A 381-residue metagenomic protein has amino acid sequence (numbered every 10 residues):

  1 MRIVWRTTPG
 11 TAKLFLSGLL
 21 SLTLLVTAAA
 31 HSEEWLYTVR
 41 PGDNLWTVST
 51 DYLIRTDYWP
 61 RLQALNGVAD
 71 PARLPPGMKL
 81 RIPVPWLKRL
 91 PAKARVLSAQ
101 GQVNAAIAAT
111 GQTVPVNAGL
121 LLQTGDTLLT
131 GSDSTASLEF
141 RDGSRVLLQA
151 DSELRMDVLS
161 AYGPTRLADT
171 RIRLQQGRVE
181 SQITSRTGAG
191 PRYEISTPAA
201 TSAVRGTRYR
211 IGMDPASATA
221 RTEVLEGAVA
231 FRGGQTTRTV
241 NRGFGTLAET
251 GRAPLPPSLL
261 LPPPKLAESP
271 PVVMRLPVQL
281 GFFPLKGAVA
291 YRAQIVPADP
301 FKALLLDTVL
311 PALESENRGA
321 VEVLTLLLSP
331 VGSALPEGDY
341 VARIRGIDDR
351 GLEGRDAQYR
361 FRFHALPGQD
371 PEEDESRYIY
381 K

Functional and structural regions predicted by a protein language model:
H31-L53: Primarily a LysM-type cell-wall glycan-binding module
D51-P91: Extracellular LysM carbohydrate-binding repeats and other cell-envelope/extracellular binding modules
P75-K79, V84-V229, G234-P277, Y291 (+2 more regions): Flexible, surface-exposed loop/linker segments and immediately adjacent secondary-structure boundaries
T219, A288, E337-D339: Extracellular Ig-like/FN3 beta-sandwich strand-entry sites
V278-G287: Conserved aromatic anchor
A320, V331-G338: Surface-exposed, short loops/turns at beta-strand junctions within beta-sandwich domains
R350-F363: Extracellular fibronectin type III
